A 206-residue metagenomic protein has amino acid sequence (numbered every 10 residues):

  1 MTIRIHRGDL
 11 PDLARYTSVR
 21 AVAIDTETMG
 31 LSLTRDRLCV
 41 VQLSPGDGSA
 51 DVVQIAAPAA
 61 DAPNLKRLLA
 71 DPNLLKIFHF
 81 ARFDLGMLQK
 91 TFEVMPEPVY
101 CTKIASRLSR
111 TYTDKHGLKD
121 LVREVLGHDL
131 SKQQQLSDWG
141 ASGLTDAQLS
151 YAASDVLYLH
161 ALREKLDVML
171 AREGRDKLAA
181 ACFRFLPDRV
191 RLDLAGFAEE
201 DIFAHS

Functional and structural regions predicted by a protein language model:
M1-S206: DEDD superfamily 3′-5′ metal-dependent exonuclease/proofreading module
